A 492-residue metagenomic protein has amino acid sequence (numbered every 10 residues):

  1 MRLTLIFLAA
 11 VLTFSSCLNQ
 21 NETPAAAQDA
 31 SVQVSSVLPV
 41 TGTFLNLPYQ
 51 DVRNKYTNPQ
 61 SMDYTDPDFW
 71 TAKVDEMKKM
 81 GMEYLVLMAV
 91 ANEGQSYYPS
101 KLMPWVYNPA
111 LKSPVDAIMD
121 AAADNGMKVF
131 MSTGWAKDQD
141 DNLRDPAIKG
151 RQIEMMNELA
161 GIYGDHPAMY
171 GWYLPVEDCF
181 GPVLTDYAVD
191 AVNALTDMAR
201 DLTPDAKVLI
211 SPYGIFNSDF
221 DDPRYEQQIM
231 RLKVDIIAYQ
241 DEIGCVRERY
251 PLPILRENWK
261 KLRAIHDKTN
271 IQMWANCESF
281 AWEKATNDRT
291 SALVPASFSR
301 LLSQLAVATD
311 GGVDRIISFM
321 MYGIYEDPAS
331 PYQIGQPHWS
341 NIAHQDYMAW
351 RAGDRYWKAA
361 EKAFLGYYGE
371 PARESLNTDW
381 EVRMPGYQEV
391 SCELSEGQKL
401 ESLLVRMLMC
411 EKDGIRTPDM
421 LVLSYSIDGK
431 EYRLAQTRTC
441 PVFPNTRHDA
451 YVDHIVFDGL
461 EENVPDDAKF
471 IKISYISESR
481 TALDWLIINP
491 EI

Functional and structural regions predicted by a protein language model:
A30-E83, M88, G214: Boundary/entry segment of secreted carbohydrate-active catalytic domains
D51-S61, P67, D116, D120-A123 (+2 more regions): Active-site-adjacent "subsite" loops/lids of carbohydrate-active enzymes
P67-A136, Y187-A206, L252-L255, K261: Aromatic-lined substrate-binding rim segments of carbohydrate-active enzymes
F130-N142, Y173-E177, N193-D222, Y239 (+2 more regions): Aromatic-lined carbohydrate-recognition surfaces of secreted/lumenal glycan-active proteins
W135-D140, M155-D186: Active-site groove signature of glycoside hydrolases
P167-F180, D222-P253: Aromatic- and acid-rich polysaccharide-binding/catalytic face of secreted or lumenal carbohydrate-active enzymes
D241-E248, I271-R351: Substrate-binding cleft of secreted/luminal carbohydrate-active enzymes
R373-L434, H454-I492: Aromatic, loop-rich ligand-recognition surfaces of beta-strand-rich domains
